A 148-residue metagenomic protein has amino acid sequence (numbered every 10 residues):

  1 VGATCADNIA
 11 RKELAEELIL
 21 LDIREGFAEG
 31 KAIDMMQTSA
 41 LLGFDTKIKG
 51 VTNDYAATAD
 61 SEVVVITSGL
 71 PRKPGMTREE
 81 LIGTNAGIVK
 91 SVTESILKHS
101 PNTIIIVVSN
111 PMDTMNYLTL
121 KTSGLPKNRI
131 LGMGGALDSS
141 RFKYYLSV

Functional and structural regions predicted by a protein language model:
G2-A3: N-terminal Rossmann-fold NAD(P) dinucleotide-binding loop
A6-A10, T93: Generic hydrophobic/aromatic pocket-lining and core-packing "Φ" positions
R11-E17, G124-K127: Conserved S-adenosyl-L-methionine
K12, K31-L42, H99, T122 (+1 more regions): Change "in soluble alpha/beta enzymes" to "in soluble alpha/beta proteins
E17, L21-S61: Conserved N-terminal Rossmann-fold NAD(P) cofactor-binding segment
A56-I105, M115, T119-T122: Rossmann-fold NAD(P) dinucleotide-binding segment
S68, I104-V148: Rossmann-fold dinucleotide-binding core
